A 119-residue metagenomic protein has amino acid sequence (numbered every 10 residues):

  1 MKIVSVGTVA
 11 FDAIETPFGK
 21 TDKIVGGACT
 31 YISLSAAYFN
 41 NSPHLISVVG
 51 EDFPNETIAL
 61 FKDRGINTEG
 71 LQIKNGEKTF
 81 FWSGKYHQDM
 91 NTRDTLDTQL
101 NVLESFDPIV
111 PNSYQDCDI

Functional and structural regions predicted by a protein language model:
M1-V4: Extreme N-terminal starter segment of soluble prokaryotic enzymes
G7-V9, A28: Active-site metal-binding loops of divalent metal-dependent hydrolases
D12-G19, K23, N41-D118: Conserved N-terminal subdomain of the carbohydrate kinase-like
G19-L34: Short catalytic helix/loop segments, enriched in acidic residues and glycine and frequently bearing histidine
S33-S42: Alpha-helix C-terminal capping segments
